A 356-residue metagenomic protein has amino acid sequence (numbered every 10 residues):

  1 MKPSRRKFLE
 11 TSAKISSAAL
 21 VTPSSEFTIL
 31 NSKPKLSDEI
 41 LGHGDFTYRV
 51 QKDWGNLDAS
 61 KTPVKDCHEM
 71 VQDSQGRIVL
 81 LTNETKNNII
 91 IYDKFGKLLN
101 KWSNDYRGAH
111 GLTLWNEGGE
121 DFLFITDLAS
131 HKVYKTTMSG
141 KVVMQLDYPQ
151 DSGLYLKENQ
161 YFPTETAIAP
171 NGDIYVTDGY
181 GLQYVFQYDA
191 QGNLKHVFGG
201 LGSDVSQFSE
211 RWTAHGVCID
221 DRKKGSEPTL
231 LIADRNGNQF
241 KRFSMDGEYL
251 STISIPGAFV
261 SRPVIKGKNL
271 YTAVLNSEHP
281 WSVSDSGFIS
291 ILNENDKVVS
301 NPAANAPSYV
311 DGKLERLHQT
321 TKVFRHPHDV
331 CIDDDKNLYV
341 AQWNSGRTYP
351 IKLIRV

Functional and structural regions predicted by a protein language model:
K7-T28: N-terminal export signals
K33-K52: Blade/loop signatures of beta-propeller domains
K52-K61, M144-K157, K195-S209, V299-T320: Surface-exposed loop and turn segments in beta-propeller and other repeat-based domains that flank or scaffold
T62-Q75, D105-G119, D151-D173, D204-T229 (+4 more regions): Beta-rich, blade/repeat-based domains predominating in secreted/periplasmic proteins but also intracellular
L80-E84, L123-L128, V176-G179, D221 (+3 more regions): Conserved beta-strand positions in repeat-built beta-propeller and related beta-rich domains
D93-F95, T137-S139, D189-Q191, S244-D246 (+2 more regions): Short loop/turn segments that connect beta-strands within beta-propeller blades
A258-N305: Loop/turn-rich, solvent-exposed surfaces of beta-rich toroidal or solenoidal domains
H326-V356: Blade-level signature of beta-propeller repeat domains, shared across WD40, Kelch, NHL, RCC1 and BNR/Asp-box propellers
